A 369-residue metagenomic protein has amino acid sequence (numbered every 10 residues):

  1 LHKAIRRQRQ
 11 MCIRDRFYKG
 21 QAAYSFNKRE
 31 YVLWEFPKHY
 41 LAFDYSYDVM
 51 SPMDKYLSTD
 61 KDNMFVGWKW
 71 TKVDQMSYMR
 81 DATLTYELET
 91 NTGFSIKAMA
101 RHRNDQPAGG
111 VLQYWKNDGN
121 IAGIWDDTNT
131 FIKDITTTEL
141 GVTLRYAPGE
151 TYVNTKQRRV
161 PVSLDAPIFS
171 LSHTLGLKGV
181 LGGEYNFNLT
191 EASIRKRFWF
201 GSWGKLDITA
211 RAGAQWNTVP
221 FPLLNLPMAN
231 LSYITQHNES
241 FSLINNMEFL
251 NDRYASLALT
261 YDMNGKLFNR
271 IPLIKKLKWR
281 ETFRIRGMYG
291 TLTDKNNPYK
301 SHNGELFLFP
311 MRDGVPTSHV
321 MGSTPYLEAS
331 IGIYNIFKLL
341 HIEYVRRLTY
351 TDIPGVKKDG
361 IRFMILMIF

Functional and structural regions predicted by a protein language model:
H2-D15: Single conserved hydrophobic/aromatic residue that forms the stacking wall/gate of nucleotide- or nucleobase-binding
R7-Q10, L41-Y45, I96-A100, F169-L171 (+5 more regions): Membrane-embedded beta-strand positions of outer-membrane beta-barrel proteins
R29-Y40, G93, T151-A166, L181-G183 (+2 more regions): Short loop/turn motifs that connect adjacent beta-strands in outer-membrane beta-barrel proteins
Y40-S58, F65-D74, T130, S172-L273: C-terminal outer-membrane beta-barrel translocator/porin domains of Gram-negative envelope proteins and their
M53-D60, A108-W115, N154-R159, L181-N188 (+4 more regions): Outer-membrane beta-barrel translocator domains and adjoining extracellular loop/strand segments of Gram-negative
K61-F200: Transmembrane beta-strand segments of outer-membrane beta-barrel domains in Gram-negative and organellar OMPs
N120-T136, P222-N335: Outer membrane beta-barrel transmembrane domains
L140-P148, L257, K358-F369: Outer-membrane beta-barrel "beta-signal"
